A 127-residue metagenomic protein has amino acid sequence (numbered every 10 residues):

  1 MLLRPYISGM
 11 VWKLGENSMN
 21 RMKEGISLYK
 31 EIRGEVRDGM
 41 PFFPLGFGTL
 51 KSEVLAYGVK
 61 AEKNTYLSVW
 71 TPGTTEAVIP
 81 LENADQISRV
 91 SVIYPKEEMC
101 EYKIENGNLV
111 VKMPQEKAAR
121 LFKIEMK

Functional and structural regions predicted by a protein language model:
M1-E101, V110, R120: Active-site-proximal substrate-binding groove within the catalytic cores of carbohydrate-active enzymes
Y102-K127: C-terminal beta-strand-rich structural cap/linker in extracellular carbohydrate-active enzymes
